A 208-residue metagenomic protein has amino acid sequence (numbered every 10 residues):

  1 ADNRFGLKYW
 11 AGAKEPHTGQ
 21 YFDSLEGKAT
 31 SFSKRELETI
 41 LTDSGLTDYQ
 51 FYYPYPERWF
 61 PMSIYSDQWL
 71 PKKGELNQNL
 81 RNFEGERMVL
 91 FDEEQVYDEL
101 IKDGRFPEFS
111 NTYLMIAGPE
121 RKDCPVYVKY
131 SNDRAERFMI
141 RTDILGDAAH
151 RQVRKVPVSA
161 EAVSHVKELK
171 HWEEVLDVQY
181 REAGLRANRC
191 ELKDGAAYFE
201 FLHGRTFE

Functional and structural regions predicted by a protein language model:
A1-F22: Conserved class I S-adenosyl-L-methionine
G27-Y53: Short alpha-helix
Q50-E86: Conserved catalytic loop of SAM-dependent methyltransferase domains
R81-I116: Conserved Class I S-adenosyl-L-methionine
F109-M115, E136-R141, D194-A196: Short hydrophobic/aromatic beta-strand or adjacent loop that forms the aromatic wall/cage of a ligand/substrate-binding
P125-E174, E200: ATP-binding glycine-rich loop module of kinase domains
H171-G184, F207-E208: Conserved kinase catalytic-core helix
L185-E208: Conserved structural core of kinase catalytic domains
